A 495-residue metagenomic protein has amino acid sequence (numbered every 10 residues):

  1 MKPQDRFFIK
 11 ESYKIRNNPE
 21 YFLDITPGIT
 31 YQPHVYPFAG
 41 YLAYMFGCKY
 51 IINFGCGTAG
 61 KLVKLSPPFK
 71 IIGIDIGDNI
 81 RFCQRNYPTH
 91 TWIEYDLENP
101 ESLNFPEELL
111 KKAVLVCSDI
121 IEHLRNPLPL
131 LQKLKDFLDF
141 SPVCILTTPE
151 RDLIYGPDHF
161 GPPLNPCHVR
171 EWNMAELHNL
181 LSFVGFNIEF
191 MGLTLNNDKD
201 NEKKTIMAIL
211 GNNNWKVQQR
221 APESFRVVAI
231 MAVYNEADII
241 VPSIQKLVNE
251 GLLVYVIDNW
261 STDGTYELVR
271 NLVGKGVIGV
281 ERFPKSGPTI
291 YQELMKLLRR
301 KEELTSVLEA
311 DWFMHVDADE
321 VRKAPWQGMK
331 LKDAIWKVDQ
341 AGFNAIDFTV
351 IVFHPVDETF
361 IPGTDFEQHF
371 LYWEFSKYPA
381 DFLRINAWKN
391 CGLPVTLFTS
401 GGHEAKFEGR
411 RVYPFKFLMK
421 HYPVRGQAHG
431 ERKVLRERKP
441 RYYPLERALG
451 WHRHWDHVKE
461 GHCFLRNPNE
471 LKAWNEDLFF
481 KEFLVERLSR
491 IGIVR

Functional and structural regions predicted by a protein language model:
M1-L109, L128-L131, F137, L146 (+3 more regions): Conserved N-terminal segment of class I S-adenosyl-L-methionine
V116: A conserved beta-strand element that flanks and buttresses the S-adenosyl-L-methionine
S141-P149: Conserved beta-strand signature within the Rossmann-like core of class I S-adenosyl-L-methionine
K216-V241: N-proximal low-complexity "stem/linker" segments adjacent to membrane-targeting elements
Q218-Q219, Q292-R299, A324-R495: Catalytic-site signature of metal-activated, phosphate-bearing donor transferases, centered on the GT-A/GT-A-like
D258-L268, K285-T289: A conserved acidic beta->alpha catalytic loop
V273-W312: Active-site-proximal specificity loops/subdomain of glycosyltransferases
A310-V321: Short beta-strand-to-loop acidic/aromatic patch adjacent to the donor-nucleotide binding site
